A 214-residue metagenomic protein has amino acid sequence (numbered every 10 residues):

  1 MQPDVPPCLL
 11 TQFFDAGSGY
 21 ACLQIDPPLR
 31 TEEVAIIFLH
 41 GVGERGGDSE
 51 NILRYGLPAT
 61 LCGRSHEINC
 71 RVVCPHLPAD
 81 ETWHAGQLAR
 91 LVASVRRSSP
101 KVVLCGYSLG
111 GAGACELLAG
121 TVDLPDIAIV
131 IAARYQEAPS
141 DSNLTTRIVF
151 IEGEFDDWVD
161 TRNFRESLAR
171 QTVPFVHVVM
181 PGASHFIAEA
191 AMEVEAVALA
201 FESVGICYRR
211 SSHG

Functional and structural regions predicted by a protein language model:
M1-A35, C70-R71, G86-A89, C105-Y107 (+7 more regions): A domain-start/cap signature at the N-terminus of enzymes
T31-V34, S99-K101, T146: Short coil/turn segments at beta-strand junctions that form active-site/ligand-binding loops
A35, L39-G86: Active-site machinery of serine-nucleophile hydrolases
H40-G46, Y107-L109, A114, L118-A119 (+3 more regions): Cell-envelope and extracellular/periplasmic
I52-R54, L109-S140, T146: Mobile cap/lid helix-loop segments that gate and shape the active-site cleft of serine hydrolases
L53-G63, G86-R90, A133-S140, R162-N163: Alpha-helical scaffolding within the catalytic cores of extracellular/periplasmic polymer-degrading hydrolases
Q87-K101: Conserved acidic catalytic loop of the alpha/beta-hydrolase fold
I127-G205: The feature captures the conserved acid-bearing segment of alpha/beta-hydrolase catalytic domains
